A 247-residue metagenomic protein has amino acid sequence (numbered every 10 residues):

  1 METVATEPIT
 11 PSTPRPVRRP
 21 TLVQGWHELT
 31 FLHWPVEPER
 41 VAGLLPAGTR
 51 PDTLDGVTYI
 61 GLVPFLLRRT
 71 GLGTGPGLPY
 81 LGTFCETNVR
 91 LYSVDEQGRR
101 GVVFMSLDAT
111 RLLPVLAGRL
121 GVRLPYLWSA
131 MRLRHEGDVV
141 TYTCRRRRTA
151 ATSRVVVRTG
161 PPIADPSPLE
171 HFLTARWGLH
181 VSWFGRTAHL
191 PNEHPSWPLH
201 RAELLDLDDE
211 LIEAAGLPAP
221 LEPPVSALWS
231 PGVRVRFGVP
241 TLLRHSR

Functional and structural regions predicted by a protein language model:
M1-T3, R247: Polar low-complexity intrinsically disordered regions
T3-T13, R18-W34, R40, L44 (+1 more regions): Structured soluble/peripheral alpha/beta segments that form catalytic or ligand/cofactor-binding pockets
N88-R247: Internal, well-folded beta-alpha domain core
